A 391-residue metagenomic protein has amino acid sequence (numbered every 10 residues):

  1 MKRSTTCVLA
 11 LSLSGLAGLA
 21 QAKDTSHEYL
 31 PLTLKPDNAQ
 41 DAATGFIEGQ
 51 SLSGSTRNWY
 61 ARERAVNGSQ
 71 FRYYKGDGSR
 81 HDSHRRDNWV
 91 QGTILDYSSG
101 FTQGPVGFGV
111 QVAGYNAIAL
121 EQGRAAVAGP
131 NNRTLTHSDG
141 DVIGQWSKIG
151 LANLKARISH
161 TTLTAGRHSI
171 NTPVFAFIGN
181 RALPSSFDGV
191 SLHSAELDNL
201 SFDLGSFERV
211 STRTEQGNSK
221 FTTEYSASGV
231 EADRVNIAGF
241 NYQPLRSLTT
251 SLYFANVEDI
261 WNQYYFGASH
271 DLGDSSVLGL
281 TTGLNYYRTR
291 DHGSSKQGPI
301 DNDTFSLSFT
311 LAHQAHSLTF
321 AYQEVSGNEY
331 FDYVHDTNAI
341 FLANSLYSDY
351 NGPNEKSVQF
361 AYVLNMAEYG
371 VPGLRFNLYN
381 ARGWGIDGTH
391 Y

Functional and structural regions predicted by a protein language model:
M1-P36: Cleavable N-terminal export/targeting peptides
A22-R167, S276, L364-A367: Beta-barrel outer-membrane channel/assembly domains of diderm bacteria
F46-E48, Y60, S99-Q103, R157-H160 (+7 more regions): Outer-membrane beta-barrel strand-turn architecture
E48, D87-T93, W146-G150, P184-D188 (+4 more regions): Residues that define the transmembrane beta-barrel architecture of outer-membrane proteins
L52, P105-F108, H160-T164, N199-D203 (+6 more regions): Repeated loop/turn-to-beta-strand initiation elements of outer-membrane beta-barrel proteins
G54, T93-S99, A152-A156, V190-S194 (+4 more regions): Residues on the lipid-exposed face of transmembrane beta-strands in outer-membrane beta-barrel proteins
N58, L163-F177, F202-L204, A238 (+4 more regions): Transmembrane beta-strand segments that form the barrel wall of outer-membrane beta-barrel proteins
V66-R85, S138, F254-N256, Y265-D274 (+1 more regions): Outer-membrane beta-barrel pore domains
